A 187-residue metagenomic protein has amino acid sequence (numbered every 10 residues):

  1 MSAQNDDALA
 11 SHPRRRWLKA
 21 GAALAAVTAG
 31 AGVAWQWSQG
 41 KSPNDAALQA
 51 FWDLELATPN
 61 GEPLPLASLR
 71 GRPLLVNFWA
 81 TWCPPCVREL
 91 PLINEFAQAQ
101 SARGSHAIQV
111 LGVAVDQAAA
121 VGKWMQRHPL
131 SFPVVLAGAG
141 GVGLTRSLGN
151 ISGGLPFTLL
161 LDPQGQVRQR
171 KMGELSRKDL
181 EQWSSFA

Functional and structural regions predicted by a protein language model:
M1-P13, A23-T28: N-terminal secretory signal peptides
R16-A20: Short, hydrophobic alpha-helical membrane anchors of single-pass surface/secreted proteins
V27-Q36: Hydrophobic alpha-helical membrane-insertion segments, chiefly the h-region of N-terminal signal peptides
W37-L66: N-terminal "domain-start" segment that seeds a small globular fold
A67-C83: Short active-site neighborhood of thiol/selenol oxidoreductases, capturing the structured segment around
P73-L74, I108, P156: Alpha/beta-hydrolase fold active-site loops
V87-P129, A139-T145: Structural microenvironment flanking redox-active thiols in thiol-disulfide oxidoreductases
H128-L130, G138-S185: Thiol/disulfide oxidoreductase modules built on the thioredoxin-like
